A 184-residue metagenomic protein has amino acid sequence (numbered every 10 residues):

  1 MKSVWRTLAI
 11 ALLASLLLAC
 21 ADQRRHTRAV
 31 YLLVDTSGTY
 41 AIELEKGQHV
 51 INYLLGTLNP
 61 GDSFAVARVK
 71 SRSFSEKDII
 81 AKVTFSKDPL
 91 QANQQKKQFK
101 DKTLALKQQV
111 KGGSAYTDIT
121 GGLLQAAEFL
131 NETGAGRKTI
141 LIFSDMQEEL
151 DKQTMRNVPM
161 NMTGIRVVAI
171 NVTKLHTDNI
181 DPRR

Functional and structural regions predicted by a protein language model:
M1-A9: Bacterial N-terminal signal peptides that target proteins for export
L16-A19: C-terminal motif of bacterial Sec signal peptides marking the signal peptidase cleavage site
A21-Q23: Bacterial signal peptide processing site
H26-P89, T139-F143: Von Willebrand factor
D35-E43, A105-Y116, D178-R183: Second-shell loop/turn segments in exported
G47-Y53, Q125, L150-R156: N-terminal post-signal-peptidase region of extra-cytosolic proteins
S86-R137, V172-L175: Von Willebrand factor
Q147-R184: VWA/integrin I-like adhesion module and closely mimicked acidic/polar interface patches used
